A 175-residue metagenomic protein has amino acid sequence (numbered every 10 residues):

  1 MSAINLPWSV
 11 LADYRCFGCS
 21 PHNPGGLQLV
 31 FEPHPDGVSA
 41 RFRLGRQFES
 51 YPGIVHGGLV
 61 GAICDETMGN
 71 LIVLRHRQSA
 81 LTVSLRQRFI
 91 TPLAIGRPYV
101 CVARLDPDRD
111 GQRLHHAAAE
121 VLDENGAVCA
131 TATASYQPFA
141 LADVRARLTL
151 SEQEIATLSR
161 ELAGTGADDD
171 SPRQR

Functional and structural regions predicted by a protein language model:
M1-P7, L93-I95, D106-R175: HotDog/MaoC-like acyl-thioester-processing domains
I4, V10-V55, P172-R175: Catalytic strand-loop segment that frames the active site of acyl-thioester-processing enzymes
A12-D13, G25-L27, D36-A40, S79-L85 (+3 more regions): A generic structural signal for short beta-strands and their flanking turns/coil linkers
R41-R43, R86-R88, V102-R104, A118-E120 (+1 more regions): Residue-level recognition of well-ordered beta-strand positions that form the cores of beta-sheet-rich folds across
G58: Active-site region of the double-stranded beta-helix
C64: Conserved active-site segments centered on acidic
T67-R104: Hydrophobic beta-strand-centered segment that forms part of the acyl-chain substrate-binding groove
